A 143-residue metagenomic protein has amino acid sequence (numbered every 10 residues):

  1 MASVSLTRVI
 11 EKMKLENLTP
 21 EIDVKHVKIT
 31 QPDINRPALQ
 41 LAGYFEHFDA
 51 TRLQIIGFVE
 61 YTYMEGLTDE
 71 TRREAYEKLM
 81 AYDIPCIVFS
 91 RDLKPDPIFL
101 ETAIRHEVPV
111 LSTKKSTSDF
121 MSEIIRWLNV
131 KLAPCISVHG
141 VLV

Functional and structural regions predicted by a protein language model:
M1-M80: Gly/Thr-rich phosphate-binding loop signature of adenosyl cofactor/nucleotide-binding cores
R52, C86, G140-L142: Residue-level preference for the first positions of well-ordered beta-strands
I56-F58, I87-S90: Conserved beta-strand segments of the P-loop GTPase G domain that flank and frequently precede/overlap
T62-Y63, P85-I87: Short, contiguous strand/loop micro-motifs
L67-T71, P95, C135: Short secondary-structure boundary/capping elements
E74-L79, F99-T102, V141: Short, flexible, solvent-exposed loop/turn segments with mixed acidic/basic and small polar residues
D83-C86, D92-W127: Charged, amphipathic alpha-helical linker segments immediately N-terminal to NTP-binding catalytic cores
S122-V143: Glycine-rich adenosyl-nucleotide cofactor-binding module
